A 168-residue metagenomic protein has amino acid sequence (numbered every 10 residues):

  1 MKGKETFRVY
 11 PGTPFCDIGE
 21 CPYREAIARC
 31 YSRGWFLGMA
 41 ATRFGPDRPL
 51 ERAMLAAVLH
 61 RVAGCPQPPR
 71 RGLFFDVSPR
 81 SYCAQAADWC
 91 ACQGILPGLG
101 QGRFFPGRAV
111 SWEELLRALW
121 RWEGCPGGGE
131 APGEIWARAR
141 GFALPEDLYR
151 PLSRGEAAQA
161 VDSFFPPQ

Functional and structural regions predicted by a protein language model:
M1-P22, L37-A56, H60-Q85, C92-R154 (+1 more regions): Feature responds to low-complexity, polar/acidic, surface-exposed segments characteristic of secreted/exported proteins
R33-G34: Short proline/glycine- and basic residue-enriched helix-capping loop/turn segments at helix->loop/beta transitions
